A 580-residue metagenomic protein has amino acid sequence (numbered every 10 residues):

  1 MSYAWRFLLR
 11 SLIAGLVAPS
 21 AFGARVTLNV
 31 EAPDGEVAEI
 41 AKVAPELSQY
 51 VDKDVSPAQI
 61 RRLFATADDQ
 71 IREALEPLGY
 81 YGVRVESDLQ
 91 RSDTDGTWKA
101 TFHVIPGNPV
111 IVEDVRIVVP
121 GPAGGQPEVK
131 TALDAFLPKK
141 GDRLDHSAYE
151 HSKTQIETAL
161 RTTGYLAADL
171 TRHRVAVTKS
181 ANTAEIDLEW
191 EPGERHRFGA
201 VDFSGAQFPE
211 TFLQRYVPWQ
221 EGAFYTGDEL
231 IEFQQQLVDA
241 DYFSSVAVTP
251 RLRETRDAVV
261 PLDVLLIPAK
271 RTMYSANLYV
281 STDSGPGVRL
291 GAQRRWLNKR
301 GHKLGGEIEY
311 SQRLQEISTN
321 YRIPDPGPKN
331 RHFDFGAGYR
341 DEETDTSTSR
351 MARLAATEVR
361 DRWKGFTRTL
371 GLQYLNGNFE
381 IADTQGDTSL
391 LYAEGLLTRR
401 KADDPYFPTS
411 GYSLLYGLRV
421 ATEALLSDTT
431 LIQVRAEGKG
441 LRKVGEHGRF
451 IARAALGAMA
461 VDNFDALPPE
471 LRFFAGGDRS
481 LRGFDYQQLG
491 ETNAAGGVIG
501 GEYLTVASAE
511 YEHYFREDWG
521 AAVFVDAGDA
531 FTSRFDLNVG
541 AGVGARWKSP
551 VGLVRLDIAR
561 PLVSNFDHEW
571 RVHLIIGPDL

Functional and structural regions predicted by a protein language model:
M1-L12: Bacterial N-terminal signal peptides that target proteins for export
A18-A21: N-terminal signal peptide c-region/cleavage motif recognized by signal peptidases
G23-K42, Q49-T282, G291, G305-I323 (+4 more regions): Periplasmic polypeptide-binding modules associated with outer-membrane biogenesis and secretion
P122, Q126-T131, T226-L415, I432 (+7 more regions): Gram-negative/organellar outer-membrane beta-barrel architecture
V260, E446-F524, A530-T532: Extracytoplasmic gating/loop element in the C-terminal half of outer-membrane beta-barrel translocons and assembly
A356, S413-T422, T429-D462: Transmembrane beta-barrel strand/turn architecture of Gram-negative outer membrane proteins
A507-E510, N538-R546: Short glycine-rich, acidic/polar surface loops and turns
